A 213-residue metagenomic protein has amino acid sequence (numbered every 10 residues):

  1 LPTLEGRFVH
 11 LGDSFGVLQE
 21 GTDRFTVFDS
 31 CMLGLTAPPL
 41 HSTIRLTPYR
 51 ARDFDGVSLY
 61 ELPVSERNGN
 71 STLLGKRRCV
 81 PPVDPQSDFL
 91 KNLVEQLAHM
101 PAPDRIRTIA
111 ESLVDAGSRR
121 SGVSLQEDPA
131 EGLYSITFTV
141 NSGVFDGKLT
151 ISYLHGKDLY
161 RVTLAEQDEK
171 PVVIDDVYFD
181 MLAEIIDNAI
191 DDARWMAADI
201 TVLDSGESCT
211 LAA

Functional and structural regions predicted by a protein language model:
L1-G12: Structural detector for short beta-strands of small beta-barrel domains
D13-V17: Short aromatic-glycine-enriched beta-strand elements
D23-A37: Beta-strand/loop nucleic-acid-binding surfaces
P39-L62: Flexible glycine-rich surface loops and low-complexity tracts that mediate binding to linear polymers
V57-L73: Short, compositionally biased
G75-G143: Negatively charged, low-complexity tracts enriched in Asp/Glu with abundant Ser/Thr
F145-V177: Intrinsically disordered, low-complexity regulatory segments enriched in Ser/Thr/Pro and charged residues
K170-A212: Polybasic, proline/glycine-rich intrinsically disordered low-complexity segments
